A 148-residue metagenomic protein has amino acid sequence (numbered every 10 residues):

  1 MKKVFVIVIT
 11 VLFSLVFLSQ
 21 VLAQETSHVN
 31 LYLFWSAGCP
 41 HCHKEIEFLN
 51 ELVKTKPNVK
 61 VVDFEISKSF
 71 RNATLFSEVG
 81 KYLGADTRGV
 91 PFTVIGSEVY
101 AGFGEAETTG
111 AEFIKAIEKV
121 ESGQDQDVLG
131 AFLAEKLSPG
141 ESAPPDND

Functional and structural regions predicted by a protein language model:
M1-I9: Positively charged n-region of N-terminal signal peptides that target proteins for export
V8-V16: Bacterial N-terminal signal peptides
L18-A23: Sec/Tat signal peptide C-region and signal peptidase I cleavage site
Q24-V62: Local sequence-structure signature of Cys/Sec-based thiol-disulfide redox active-site neighborhoods
H43-N50, A73, S77, G110 (+1 more regions): Extracytoplasmic/secreted envelope proteins and their assembly/folding machinery, especially bacterial periplasmic
N58-T74: Thiol-based oxidoreductase modules, predominantly thioredoxin-like and allied folds used for disulfide exchange
F76, R88-A101: A short, hydrophobic beta-strand/beta-hairpin element that forms part of a small beta-sheet core
I95-L133: Non-catalytic, surface beta->alpha helical segment in thiol-disulfide oxidoreductase systems
